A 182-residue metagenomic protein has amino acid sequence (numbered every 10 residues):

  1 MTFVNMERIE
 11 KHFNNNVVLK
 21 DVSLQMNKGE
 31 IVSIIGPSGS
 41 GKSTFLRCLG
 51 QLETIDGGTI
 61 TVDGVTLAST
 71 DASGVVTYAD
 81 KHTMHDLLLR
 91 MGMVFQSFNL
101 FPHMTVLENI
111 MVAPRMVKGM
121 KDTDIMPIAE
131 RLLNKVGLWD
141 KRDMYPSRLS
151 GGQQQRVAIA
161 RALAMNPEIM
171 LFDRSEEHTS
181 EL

Functional and structural regions predicted by a protein language model:
I35-P37: The feature captures the beta-strand-to-loop junction immediately N-terminal to the Walker
G50: Helix-to-loop junction immediately C-terminal to a conserved catalytic motif
G58-A72: Conserved ABC transporter NBD signature motif
M104-V112: Short coil-to-helix segment of the ABC ATPase nucleotide-binding domain corresponding to the Q-loop/switch region
Y145-L149, Q153-Q154: Conserved ABC ATPase signature
I159: Hydrophobic anchor residue at the start of the ABC signature
A164-E168: A short, proline-enriched helix->beta-strand linker immediately N-terminal to the Walker B motif in ABC-type P-loop
